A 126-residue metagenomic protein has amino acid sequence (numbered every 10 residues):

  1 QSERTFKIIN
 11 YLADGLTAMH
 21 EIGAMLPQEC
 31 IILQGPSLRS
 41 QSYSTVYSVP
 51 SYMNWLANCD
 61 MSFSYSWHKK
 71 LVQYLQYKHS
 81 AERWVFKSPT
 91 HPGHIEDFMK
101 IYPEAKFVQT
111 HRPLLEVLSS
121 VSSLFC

Functional and structural regions predicted by a protein language model:
Q1-W84: PAPS-dependent sulfation machinery
W67, T90-G93: Short, conserved clusters of charged catalytic residues that mark active-site and nucleotide-handling motifs
L71, H94-D97: Short, hydrophobic/aromatic alpha-helical segments in well-folded domains
K87-S88, D97-S123: Conserved phosphate-donor/acceptor-positioning beta-strand/loop module used by diverse small-molecule
C126: Mid-domain catalytic core of redox enzymes that form a hydrophobic substrate pocket/lid adjacent to a catalytic redox
